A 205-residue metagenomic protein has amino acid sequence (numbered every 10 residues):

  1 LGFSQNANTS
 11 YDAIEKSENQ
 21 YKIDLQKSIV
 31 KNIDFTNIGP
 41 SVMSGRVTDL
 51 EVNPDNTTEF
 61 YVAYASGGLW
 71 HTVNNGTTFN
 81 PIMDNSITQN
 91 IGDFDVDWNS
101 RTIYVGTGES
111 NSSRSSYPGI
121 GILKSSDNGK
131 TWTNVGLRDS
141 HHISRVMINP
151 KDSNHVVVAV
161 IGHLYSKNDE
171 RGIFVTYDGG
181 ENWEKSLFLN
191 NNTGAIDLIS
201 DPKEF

Functional and structural regions predicted by a protein language model:
Q5-F205: Beta-propeller blade termini and top-face loops
